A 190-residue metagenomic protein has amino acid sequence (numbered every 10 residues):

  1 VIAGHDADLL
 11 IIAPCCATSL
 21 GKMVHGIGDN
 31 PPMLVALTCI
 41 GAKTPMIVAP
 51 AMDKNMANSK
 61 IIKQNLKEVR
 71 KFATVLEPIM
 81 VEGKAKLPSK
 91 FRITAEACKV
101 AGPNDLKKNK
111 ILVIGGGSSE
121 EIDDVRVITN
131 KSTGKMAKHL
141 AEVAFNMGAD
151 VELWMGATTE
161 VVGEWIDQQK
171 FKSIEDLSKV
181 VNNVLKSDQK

Functional and structural regions predicted by a protein language model:
V1-D6, F171-Q189: A structured beta-alpha segment of the ubiquitous adenosine-cofactor-binding alpha/beta core
V1-S19: Glycine-rich oxoanion-binding loops at beta->alpha junctions
T18-N30, N58, I122-T129: Glycine/threonine-rich flexible loop motifs
G41-I79, L87-A97, E152: Short, glycine-/small-residue-rich phosphate/pyrophosphate-handling segment
K67, P103-S173: Glycine-rich phosphate/diphosphate-binding loop of Rossmann-like nucleotide-binding domains
F72-L112, G117, I128-G134: Glycine-rich phosphate/pyrophosphate-binding loop and the adjoining helix
V75-I79, D167-D176: Short acidic-hydrophobic, aromatic-tinged amphipathic segments that line or gate anion-handling sites
